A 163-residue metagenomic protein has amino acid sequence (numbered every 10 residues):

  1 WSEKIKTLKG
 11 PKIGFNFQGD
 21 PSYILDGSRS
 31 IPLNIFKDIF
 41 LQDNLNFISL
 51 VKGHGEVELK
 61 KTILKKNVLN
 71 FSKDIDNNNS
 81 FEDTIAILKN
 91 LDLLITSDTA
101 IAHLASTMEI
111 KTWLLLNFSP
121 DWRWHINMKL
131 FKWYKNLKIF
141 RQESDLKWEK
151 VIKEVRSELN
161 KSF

Functional and structural regions predicted by a protein language model:
W1-F163: Catalytic machinery of carbohydrate-active enzymes, primarily nucleotide-sugar-dependent glycosyltransferases
